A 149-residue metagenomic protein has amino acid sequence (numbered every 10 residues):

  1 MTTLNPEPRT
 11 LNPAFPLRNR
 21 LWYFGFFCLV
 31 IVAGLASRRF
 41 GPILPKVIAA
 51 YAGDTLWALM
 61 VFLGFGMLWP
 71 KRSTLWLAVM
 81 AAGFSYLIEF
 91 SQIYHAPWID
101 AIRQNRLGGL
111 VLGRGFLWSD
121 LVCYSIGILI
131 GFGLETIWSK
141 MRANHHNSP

Functional and structural regions predicted by a protein language model:
T2-R142: Bulky hydrophobic segments
R142-P149: Short, highly charged, low-complexity non-transmembrane loops/tails of multi-pass membrane proteins
